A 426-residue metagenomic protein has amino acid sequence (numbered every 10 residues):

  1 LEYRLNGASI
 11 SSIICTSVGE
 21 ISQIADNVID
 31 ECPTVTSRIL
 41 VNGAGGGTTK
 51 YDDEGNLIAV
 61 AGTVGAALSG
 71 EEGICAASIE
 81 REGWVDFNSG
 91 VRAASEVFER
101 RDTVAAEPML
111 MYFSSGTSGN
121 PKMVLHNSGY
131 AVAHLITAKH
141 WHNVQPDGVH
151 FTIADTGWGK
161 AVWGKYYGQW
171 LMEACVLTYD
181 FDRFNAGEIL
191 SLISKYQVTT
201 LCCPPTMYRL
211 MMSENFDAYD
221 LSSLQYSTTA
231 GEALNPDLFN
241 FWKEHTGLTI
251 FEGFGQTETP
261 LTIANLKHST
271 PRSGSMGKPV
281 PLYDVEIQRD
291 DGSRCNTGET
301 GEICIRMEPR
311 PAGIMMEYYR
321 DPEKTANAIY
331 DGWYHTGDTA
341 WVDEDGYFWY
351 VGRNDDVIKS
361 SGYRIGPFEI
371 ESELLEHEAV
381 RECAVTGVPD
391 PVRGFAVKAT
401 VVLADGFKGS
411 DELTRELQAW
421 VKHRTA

Functional and structural regions predicted by a protein language model:
Y3-L5, I13-V18, L201, M307 (+3 more regions): AMP-binding/adenylate-forming catalytic core of the ANL superfamily
I13, P108, S114-T117, H150 (+8 more regions): Conserved S/T- and glycine-rich ATP-binding loop of Class I adenylate-forming
I39-L40, G45-G46, I58, G62 (+4 more regions): Conserved pre-ATP/AMP-binding loop-to-beta segment of ANL
P121-M123, H134-A138, I189-L190, Y208-N215 (+8 more regions): Adenylate-forming
V132-T152, T156-T200, L210, E214: Conserved AMP-binding/adenylation subdomain of ANL enzymes
D155, G231, G255, G277 (+2 more regions): Active-site glycine-centered loops adjacent to acidic/histidine catalytic or metal-binding residues that shape
L171, V198-C202, M212-R272, D284 (+2 more regions): Gly/Ser/Thr-rich phosphate-binding loop
L282, S293-N327, I365: Conserved ATP/PPi-binding loop(s) of AMP-dependent carboxylate-activating enzymes
